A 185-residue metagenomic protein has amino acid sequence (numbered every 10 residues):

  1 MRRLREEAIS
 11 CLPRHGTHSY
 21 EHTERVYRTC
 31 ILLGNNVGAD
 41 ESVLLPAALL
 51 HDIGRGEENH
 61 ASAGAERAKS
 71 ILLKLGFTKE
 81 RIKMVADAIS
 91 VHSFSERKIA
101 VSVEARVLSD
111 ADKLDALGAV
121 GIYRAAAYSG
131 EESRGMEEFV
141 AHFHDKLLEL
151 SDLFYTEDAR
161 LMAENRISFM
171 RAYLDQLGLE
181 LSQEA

Functional and structural regions predicted by a protein language model:
M1-I9: Short alpha-helical hairpin
C11-V37, L50, F77, R97-A185: Divalent metal-dependent phosphate-bond-processing catalytic cores, especially two-metal-ion Mg2+/Mn2+ enzymes that act
V26, H60-K74: An active-site-proximal "capping" alpha-helix that borders the catalytic cofactor pocket
D40-G64, M84-F94: His-Asp-centered metal-binding catalytic motifs of divalent-metal-dependent phosphohydrolases/nucleases
E66-S70, K83, D87, A105 (+1 more regions): Internal, well-ordered alpha-helical scaffold/interface segments that support domain packing or protein-protein contacts
